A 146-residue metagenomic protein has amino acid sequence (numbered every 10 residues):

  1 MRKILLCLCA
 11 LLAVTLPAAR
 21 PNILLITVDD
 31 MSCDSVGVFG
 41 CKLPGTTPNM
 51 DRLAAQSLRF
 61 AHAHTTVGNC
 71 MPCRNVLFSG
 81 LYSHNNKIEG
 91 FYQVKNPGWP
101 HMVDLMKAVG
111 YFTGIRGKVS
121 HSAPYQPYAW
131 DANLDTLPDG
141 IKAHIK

Functional and structural regions predicted by a protein language model:
R2, L16-K146: Formylglycine-dependent sulfatase
K3-V14: Sec-dependent N-terminal signal peptides
